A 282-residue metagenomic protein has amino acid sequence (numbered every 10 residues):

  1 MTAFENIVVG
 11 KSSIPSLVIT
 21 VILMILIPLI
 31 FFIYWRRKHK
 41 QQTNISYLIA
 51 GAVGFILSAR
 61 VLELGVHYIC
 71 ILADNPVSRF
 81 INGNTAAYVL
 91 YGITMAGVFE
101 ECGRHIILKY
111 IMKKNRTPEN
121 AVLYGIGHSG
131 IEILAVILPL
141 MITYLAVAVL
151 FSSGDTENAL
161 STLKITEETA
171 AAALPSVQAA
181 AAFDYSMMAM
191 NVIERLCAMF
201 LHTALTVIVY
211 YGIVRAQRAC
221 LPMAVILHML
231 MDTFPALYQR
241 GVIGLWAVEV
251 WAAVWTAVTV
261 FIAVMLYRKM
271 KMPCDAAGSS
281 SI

Functional and structural regions predicted by a protein language model:
M1-I282: Hydrophobic alpha-helical segments at protein termini of multi-pass membrane proteins
